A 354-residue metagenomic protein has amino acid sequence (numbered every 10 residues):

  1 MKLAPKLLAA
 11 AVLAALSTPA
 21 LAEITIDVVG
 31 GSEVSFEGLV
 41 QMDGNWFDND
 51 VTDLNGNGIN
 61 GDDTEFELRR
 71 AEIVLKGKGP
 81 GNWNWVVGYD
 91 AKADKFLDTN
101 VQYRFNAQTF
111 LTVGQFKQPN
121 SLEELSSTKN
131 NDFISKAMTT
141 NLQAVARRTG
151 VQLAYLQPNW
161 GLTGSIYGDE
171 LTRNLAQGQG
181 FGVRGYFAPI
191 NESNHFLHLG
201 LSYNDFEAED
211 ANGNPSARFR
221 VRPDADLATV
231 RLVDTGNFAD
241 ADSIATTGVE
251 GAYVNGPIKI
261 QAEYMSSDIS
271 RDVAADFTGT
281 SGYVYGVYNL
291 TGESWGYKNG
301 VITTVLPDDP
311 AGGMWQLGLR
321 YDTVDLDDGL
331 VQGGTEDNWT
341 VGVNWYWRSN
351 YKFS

Functional and structural regions predicted by a protein language model:
M1-L8: Bacterial N-terminal signal peptides that target proteins for export
A9-L16: Bacterial N-terminal signal peptides
L16-A22: Sec/Tat signal peptide C-region and signal peptidase I cleavage site
E23-E209, Y283-D309, Q316-G318, D322-D327 (+1 more regions): Outer membrane beta-barrel
T25, V29, T52, I59-N60 (+1 more regions): Outer-membrane beta-barrel pore domains
